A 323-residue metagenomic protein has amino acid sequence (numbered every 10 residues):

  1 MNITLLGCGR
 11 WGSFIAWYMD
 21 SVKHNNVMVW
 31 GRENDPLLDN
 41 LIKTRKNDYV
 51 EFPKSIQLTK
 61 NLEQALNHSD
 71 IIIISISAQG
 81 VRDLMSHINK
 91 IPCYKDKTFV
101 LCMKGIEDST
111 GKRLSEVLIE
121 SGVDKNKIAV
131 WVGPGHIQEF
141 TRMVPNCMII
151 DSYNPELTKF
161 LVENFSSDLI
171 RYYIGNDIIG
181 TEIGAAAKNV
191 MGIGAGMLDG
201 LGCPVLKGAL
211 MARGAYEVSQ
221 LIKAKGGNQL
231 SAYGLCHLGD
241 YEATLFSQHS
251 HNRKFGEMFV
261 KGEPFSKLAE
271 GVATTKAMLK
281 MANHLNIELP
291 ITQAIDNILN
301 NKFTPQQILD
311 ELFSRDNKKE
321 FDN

Functional and structural regions predicted by a protein language model:
M1-Q64: NAD(P)+-binding Rossmann beta1-loop-alpha1 motif at the extreme N-terminus of oxidoreductases
L6, R10, F14, P36 (+16 more regions): Conserved active-site and cofactor/substrate-binding residues in soluble primary-metabolism enzymes
F52-S55, T59-M143, L161: Rossmann-like NAD(P)(H) cofactor-binding subdomain of soluble oxidoreductases
I106-P204: Rossmann-fold dinucleotide-binding core
V144-M148, I178-K223, G234-H251: Active-site-proximal catalytic alpha-helix in oxidoreductases
A195-G196, K223-N323: NAD(P)-dependent Rossmann-like dehydrogenase/reductase catalytic/cofactor-binding core
